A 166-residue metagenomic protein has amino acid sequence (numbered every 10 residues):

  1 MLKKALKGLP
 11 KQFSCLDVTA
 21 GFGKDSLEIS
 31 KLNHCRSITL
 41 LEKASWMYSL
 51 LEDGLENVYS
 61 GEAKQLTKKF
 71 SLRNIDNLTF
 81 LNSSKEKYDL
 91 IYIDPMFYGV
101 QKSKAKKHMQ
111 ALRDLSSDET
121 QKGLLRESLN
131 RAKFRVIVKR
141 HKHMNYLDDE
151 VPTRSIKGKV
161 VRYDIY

Functional and structural regions predicted by a protein language model:
M1-S14, G23, L27: S-adenosyl-L-methionine
F13, D89, K133-F134: Conserved acidic residues
L16-E28, Y88-K104: Conserved proline-anchored active-site loop of SAM-dependent methyltransferases that bridges a beta-strand
K31-I38: Conserved S-adenosyl-L-methionine
T39, S71, R135-I137: A structural signal for isolated positions on well-ordered beta-strands in alpha/beta enzyme cores
L41-L90: S-adenosyl-L-methionine
P95-L124: Mobile active-site "lid"/loop adjacent to the S-adenosyl-L-methionine
Q121-Y166: Conserved Class I SAM-dependent methyltransferase catalytic core
